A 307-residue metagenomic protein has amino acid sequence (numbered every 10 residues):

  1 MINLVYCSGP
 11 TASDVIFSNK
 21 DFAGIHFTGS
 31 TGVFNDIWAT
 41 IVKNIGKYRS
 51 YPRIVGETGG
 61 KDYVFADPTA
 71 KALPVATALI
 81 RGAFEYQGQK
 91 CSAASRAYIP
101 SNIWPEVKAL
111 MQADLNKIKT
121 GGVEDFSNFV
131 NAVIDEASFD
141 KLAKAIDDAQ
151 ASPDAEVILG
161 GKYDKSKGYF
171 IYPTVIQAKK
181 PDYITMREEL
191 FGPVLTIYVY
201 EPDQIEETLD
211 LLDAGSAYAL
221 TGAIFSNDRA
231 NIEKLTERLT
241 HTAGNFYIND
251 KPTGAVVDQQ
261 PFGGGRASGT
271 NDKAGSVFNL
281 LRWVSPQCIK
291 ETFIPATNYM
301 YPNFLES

Functional and structural regions predicted by a protein language model:
M1-P74, A267, N271: Rossmann-like NAD(P) dinucleotide-binding subdomain of oxidoreductase/dehydrogenase enzymes
P10, E57-K61, G88-R96, Q112-K144 (+3 more regions): Flexible, acidic loop-helix segments that line cofactor/substrate-binding pockets
I16, I37-W38, V107, M111 (+2 more regions): Hydrophobic packing residues within well-ordered alpha-helices of enzyme cores
D21-F22, T77, Q112, N116-G122 (+2 more regions): Conserved C-terminal structural/oligomerization subdomain of aldehyde/semialdehyde dehydrogenase
F22-S30, R49-D67, L79-L115, E124-F129 (+3 more regions): Short loop-to-beta-strand entry elements in the cores of soluble alpha/beta enzymes
K71-V75, I103-K108, P181-T185: Short helix-loop capping/hinge motifs at secondary-structure junctions, enriched in acidic/polar residues
A145-A149: Helical element adjacent to the flavin cofactor pocket in flavoenzyme catalytic cores
P153-K162: Short secondary-structure junctions
